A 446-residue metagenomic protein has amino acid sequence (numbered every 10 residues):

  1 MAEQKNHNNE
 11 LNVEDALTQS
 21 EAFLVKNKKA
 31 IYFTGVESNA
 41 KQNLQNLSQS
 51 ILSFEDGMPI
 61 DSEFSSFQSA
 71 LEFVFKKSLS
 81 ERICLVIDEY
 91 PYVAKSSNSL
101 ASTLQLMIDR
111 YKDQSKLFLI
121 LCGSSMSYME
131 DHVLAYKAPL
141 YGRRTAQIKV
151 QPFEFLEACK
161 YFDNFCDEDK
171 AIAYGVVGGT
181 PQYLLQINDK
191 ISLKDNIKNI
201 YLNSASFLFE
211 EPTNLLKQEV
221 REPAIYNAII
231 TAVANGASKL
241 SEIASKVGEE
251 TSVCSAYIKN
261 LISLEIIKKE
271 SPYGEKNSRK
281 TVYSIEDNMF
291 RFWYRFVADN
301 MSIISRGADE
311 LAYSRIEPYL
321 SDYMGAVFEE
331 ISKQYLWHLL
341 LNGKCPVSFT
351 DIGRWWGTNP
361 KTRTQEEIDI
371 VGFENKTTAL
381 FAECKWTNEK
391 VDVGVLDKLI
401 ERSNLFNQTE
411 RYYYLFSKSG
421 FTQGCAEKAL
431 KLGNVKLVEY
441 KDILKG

Functional and structural regions predicted by a protein language model:
M1-S314: Phosphate-binding site recognition
A2-K5, Y273, Y283-G446: A cross-kingdom feature that marks ATP-driven nucleic-acid transaction machinery
